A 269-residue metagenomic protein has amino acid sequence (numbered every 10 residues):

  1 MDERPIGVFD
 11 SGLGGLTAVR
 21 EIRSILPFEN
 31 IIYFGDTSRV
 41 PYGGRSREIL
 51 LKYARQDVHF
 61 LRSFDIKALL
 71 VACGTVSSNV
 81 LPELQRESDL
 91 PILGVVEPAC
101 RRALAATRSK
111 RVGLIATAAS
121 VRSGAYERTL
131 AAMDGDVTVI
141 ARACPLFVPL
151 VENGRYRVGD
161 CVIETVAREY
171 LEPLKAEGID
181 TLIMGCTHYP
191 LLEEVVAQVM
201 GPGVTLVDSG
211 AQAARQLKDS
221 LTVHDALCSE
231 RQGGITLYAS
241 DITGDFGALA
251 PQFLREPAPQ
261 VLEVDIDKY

Functional and structural regions predicted by a protein language model:
M1-Y269: Non-catalytic structural scaffold of enzyme domains
